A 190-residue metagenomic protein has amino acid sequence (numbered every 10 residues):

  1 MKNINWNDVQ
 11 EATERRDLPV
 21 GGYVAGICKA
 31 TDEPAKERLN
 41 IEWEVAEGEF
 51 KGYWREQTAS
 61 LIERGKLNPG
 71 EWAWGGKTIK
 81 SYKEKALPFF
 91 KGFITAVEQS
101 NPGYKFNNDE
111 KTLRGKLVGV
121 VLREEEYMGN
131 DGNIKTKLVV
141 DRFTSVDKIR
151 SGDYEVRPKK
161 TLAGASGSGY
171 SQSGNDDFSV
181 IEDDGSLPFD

Functional and structural regions predicted by a protein language model:
M1-D190: Short beta-rich binding modules
